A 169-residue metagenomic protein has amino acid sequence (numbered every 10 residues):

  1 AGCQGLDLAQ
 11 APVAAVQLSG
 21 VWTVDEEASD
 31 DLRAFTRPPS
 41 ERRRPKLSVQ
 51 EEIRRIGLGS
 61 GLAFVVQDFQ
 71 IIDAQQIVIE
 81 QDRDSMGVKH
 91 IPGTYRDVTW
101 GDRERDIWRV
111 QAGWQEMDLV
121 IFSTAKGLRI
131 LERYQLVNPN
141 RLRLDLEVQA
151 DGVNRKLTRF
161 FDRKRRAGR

Functional and structural regions predicted by a protein language model:
Q4-R169: PEST-like low-complexity, intrinsically disordered acidic/proline/serine-rich tracts that flank trafficking/processing
